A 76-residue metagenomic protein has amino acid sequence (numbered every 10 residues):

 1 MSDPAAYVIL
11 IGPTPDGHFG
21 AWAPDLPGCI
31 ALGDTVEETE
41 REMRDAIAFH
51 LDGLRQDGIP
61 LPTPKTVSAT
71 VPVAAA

Functional and structural regions predicted by a protein language model:
M1-V8, E37, R41-A76: Short, charged, surface-exposed hinge/linker loops at domain edges that act as mobile lids or interdomain connectors
I11-L26: Short aromatic-glycine-(Arg/Gly/Cys) micro-motifs in beta-strand/loop hairpins
D25-G28, T63: Hydrophobic residues in alpha-helical membrane-spanning segments
P27-E37: A short, exposed loop/beta-hairpin motif centered on an aromatic-Gly-Thr core
